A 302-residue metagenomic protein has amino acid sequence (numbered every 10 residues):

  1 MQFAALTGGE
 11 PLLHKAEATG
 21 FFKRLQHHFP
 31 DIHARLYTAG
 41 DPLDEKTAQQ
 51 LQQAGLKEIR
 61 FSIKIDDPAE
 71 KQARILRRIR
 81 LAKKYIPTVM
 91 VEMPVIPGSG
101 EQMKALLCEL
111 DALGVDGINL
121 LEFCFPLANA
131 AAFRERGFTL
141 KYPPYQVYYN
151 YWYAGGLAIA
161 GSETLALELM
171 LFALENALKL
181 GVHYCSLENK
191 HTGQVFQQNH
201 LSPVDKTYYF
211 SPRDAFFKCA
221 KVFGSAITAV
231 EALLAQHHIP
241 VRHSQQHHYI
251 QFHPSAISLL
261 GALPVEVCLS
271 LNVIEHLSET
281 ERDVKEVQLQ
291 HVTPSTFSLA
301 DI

Functional and structural regions predicted by a protein language model:
M1-A4, A128, C185-Y209: Conserved mixed alpha/beta catalytic, RNA-binding, or beta-rich assembly cores of soluble enzyme, regulatory
M1-H14, H28-L43, A54-I75, T88-P97 (+1 more regions): Core AdoMet radical
K15-K23, D44-L51, K71-I75, M103-L106 (+1 more regions): Distinct, well-ordered alpha-helical segments
T19-P30, Q52, I79-K84, M170-E175: Surface-exposed amphipathic alpha-helices with a cationic face
K46, K71, E101, A128-A130 (+3 more regions): Short acidic, gly/pro-rich beta-turn/loop elements at beta-sheet edges and active-site/ligand-binding grooves
A48-I65, L107-L120, L201-K218: Structural recognition of alpha->loop->beta junctions
R74-G161, L167-G193: Conserved C-terminal portion of the radical SAM core fold that forms the substrate/S-adenosylmethionine-binding
N199, V204-I302: Radical SAM enzyme core and accessory elements
